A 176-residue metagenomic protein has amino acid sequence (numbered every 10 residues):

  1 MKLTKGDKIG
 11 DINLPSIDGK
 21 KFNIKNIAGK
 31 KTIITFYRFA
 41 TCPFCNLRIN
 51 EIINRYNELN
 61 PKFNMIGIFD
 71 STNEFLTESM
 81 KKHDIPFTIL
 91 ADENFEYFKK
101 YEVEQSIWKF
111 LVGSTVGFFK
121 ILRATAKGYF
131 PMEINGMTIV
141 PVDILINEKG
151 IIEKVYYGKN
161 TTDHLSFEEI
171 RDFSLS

Functional and structural regions predicted by a protein language model:
M1-K25: N-terminal "domain-start" segment that seeds a small globular fold
K5, A28-G29, P61, I139: Residue-level preference for short coil/turn positions at secondary-structure junctions
D11, T32, V142: Conserved beta-strand and immediately adjacent loop positions that scaffold enzyme active sites
I24-I53: Short active-site neighborhood of thiol/selenol oxidoreductases, capturing the structured segment around
Y37, F69, N147: Short beta-strand/turn micro-motifs composed of small residues that flank or help shape donor/cofactor-binding pockets
R48-K100: Structural microenvironment flanking redox-active thiols in thiol-disulfide oxidoreductases
D92-T162: Thiol/selenol-based redox catalytic cores and closely related redox-interacting motifs
T161-S176: A short, polar/charged loop-to-alpha-helix boundary motif
